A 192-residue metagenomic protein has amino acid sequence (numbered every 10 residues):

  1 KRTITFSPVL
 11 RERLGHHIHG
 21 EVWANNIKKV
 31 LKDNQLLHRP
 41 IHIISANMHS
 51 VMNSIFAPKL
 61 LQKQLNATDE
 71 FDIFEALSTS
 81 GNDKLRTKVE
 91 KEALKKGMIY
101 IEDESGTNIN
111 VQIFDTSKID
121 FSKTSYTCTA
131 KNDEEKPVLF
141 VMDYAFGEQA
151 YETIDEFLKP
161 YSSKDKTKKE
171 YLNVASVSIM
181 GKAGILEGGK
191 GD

Functional and structural regions predicted by a protein language model:
K1-D192: Accessory terminal and edge-of-domain segments that mediate assembly/interaction and cofactor placement around
